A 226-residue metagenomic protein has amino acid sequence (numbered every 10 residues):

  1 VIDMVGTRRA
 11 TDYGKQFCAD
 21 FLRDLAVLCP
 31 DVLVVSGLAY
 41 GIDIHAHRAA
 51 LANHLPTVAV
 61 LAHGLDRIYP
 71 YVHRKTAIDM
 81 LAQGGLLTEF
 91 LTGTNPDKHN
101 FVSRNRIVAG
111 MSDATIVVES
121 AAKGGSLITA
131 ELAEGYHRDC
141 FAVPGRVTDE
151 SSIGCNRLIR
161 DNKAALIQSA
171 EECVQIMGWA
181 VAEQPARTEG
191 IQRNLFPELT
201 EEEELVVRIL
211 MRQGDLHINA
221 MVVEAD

Functional and structural regions predicted by a protein language model:
V1-D226: Glycine-biased, small-residue-rich flexible motifs in mid-sequence functional cores and linkers
